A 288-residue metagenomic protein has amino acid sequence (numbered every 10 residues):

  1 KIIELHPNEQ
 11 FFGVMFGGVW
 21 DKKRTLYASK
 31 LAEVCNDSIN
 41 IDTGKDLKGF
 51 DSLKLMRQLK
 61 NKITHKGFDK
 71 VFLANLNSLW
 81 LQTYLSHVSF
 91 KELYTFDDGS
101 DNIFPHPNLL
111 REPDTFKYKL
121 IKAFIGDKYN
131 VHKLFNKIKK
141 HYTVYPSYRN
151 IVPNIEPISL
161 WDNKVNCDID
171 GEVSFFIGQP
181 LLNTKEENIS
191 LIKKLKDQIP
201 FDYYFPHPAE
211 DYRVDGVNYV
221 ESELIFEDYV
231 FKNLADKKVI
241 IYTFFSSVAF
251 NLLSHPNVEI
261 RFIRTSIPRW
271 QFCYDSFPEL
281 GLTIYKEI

Functional and structural regions predicted by a protein language model:
K1-F124, V248-N251: Active-site and donor-binding regions of nucleotide-sugar-utilizing enzymes
P7-N8, G67, N166-F175, I199 (+1 more regions): A short, charged/proline- and glycine-enriched loop that marks the coil->beta-strand transition at the N-terminal
E9, T25-D42, F90-L93, L110-K117 (+6 more regions): Active-site regions of enzymes building and remodeling cell-envelope glycoconjugates
Q10-V19, Y94-D97, H141-T143, D202-H207 (+1 more regions): Short internal beta-strands
G18-A28, W80-L81, I103-F104, N183-E186 (+2 more regions): Short, charged/polar "capping" segments at the starts of alpha-helices and the immediately preceding loops
F96-G99, I103-F175: A nucleotide-sugar donor-handling region in carbohydrate enzymes
D170-E210: Conserved catalytic-core segment of nucleotide-activated headgroup transferases in glycan assembly
P208-H255, F272-C273, F277-P278: Donor nucleotide-activated moiety binding/catalytic core segment of transferases that use nucleotide-activated donors
